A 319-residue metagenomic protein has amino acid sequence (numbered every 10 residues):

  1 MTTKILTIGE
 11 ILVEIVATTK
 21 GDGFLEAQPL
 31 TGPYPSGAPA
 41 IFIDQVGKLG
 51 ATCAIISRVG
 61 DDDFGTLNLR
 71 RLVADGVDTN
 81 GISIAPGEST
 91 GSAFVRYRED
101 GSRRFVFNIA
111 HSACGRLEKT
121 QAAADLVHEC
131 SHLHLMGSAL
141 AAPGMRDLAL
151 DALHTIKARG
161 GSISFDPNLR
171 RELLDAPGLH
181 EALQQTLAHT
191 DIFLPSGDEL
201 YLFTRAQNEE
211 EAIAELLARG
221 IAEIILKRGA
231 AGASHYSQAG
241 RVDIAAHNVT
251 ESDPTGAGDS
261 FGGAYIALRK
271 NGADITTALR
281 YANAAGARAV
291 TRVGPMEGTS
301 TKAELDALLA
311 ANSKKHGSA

Functional and structural regions predicted by a protein language model:
M1-D78, T250-S252, H316-A319: Glycine-rich phosphate/adenosyl-contacting loop at the front of the ribokinase-like
M1-L6, H154-T155, R205, E209-A319: Conserved phosphate-binding/catalytic region of the ribokinase-like
L6, A54, S162-S164, I192 (+1 more regions): Hydrophobic "anchor" residues on beta-strands that sit immediately upstream of conserved functional sites
I15, V106, P143, F203 (+2 more regions): Residues that scaffold the ATP/ADP-binding catalytic core of kinase and kinase-like folds
V46, S196, G258: Short, conserved phosphate/pyrophosphate- and ester-handling motifs at nucleotide-, phospho-/glycolipid
T52-L135, A307-A319: Conserved N-terminal subdomain of the carbohydrate kinase-like
H132, S138-E215, A230-A233: Conserved beta-alpha-beta core of the PfkB/ribokinase-like small-molecule kinase fold
